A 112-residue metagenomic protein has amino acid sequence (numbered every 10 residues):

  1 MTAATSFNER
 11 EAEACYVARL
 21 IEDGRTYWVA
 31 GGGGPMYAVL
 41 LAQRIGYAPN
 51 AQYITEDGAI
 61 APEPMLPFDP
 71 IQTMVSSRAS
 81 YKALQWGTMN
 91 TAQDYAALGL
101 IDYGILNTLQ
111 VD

Functional and structural regions predicted by a protein language model:
T2-D112: Conserved alpha/beta enzyme-core scaffold
